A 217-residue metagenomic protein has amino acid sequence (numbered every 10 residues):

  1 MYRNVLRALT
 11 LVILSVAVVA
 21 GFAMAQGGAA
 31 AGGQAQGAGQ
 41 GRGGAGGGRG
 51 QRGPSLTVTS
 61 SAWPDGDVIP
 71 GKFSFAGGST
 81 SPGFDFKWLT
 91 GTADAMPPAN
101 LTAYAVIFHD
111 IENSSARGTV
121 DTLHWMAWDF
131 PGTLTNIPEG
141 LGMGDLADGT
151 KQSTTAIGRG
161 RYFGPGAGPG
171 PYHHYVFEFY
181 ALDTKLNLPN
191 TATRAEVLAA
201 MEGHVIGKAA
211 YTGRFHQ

Functional and structural regions predicted by a protein language model:
M1-R7: Positively charged n-region of N-terminal signal peptides that target proteins for export
L9-G21: Bacterial N-terminal signal peptides
M24-Q217: N-terminus-centered regions that define maturation/targeting leaders and the start of the first functional domain
